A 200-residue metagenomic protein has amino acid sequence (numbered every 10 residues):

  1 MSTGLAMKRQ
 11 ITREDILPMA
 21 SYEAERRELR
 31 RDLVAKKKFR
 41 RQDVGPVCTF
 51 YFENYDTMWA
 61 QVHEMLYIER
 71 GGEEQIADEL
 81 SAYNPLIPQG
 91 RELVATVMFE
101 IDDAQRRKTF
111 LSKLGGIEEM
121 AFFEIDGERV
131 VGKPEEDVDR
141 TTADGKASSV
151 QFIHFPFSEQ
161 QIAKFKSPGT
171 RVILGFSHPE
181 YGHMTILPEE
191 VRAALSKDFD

Functional and structural regions predicted by a protein language model:
S2-E92, E100-D200: Long, contiguous binding/interaction regions
